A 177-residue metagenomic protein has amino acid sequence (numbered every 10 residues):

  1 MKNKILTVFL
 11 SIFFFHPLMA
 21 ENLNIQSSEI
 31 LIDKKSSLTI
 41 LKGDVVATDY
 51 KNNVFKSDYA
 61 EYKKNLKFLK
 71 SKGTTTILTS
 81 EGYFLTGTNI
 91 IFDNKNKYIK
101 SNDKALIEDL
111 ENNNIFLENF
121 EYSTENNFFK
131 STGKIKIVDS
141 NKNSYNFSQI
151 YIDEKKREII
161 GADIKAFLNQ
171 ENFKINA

Functional and structural regions predicted by a protein language model:
M1-K4: Positively charged n-region of N-terminal signal peptides that target proteins for export
T7-H16: Bacterial N-terminal signal peptides
A20-A177: Structural signature for solvent-exposed beta-strand/loop edge elements and short helix-capping sites, enriched
